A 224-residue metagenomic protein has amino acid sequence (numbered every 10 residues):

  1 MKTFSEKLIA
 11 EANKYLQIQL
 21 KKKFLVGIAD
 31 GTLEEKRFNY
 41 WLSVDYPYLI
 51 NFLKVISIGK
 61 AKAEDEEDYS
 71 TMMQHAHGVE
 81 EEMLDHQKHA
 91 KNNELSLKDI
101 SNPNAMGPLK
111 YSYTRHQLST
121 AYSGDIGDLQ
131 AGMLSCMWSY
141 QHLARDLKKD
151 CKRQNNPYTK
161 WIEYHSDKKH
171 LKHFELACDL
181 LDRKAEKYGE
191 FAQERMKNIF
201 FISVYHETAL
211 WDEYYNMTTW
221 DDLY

Functional and structural regions predicted by a protein language model:
M1-F24, K168-D179: Acidic, low-complexity proline/glycine-rich segments
K2-E6, A12, H116-Y122, S166 (+3 more regions): Hydrophobic alpha-helical segments
K14-I18, L33-K62, A131-Q141, W211: Alpha-helical bundle segments that constitute or directly flank the non-heme di-iron/ferroxidase center
K23-K36, F52-T71, Y122, Y188 (+1 more regions): Helix-loop segments that flank and shape redox-cofactor active sites
Y40-N51, Q74, R195-I202, H206: A non-catalytic, amphipathic alpha-helix used as a structural packing/dimerization or gating element in enzyme scaffolds
E67-K172, F201, Y205: Active-site-proximal alpha-helical scaffolds that flank and shape metal-associated catalytic sites
D167-F201: Long amphipathic all-alpha helical oligomerization modules
M196-Y224: Acidic, carboxylate-rich catalytic segments that either coordinate divalent cations
